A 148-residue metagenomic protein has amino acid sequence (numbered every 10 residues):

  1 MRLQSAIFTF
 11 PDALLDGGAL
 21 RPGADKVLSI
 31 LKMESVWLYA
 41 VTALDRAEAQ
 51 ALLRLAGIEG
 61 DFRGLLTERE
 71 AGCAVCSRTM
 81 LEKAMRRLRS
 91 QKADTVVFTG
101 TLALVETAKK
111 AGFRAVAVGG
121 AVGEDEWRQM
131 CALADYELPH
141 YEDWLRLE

Functional and structural regions predicted by a protein language model:
M1-Q4, F8, R46, L52-E148: Asp-based, Mg2+/Mn2+-dependent phosphohydrolase catalytic module
R2-L20: Asp-based phosphoryl-transfer active-site loop
G17-A40, Q50, R78: Short, acidic loop-to-helix structural element flanking the phosphoryl-transfer center in phosphate-processing enzymes
T42-L44: Conserved phosphate-coupling serine/threonine residues in phosphotransfer and NTP-handling enzymes
